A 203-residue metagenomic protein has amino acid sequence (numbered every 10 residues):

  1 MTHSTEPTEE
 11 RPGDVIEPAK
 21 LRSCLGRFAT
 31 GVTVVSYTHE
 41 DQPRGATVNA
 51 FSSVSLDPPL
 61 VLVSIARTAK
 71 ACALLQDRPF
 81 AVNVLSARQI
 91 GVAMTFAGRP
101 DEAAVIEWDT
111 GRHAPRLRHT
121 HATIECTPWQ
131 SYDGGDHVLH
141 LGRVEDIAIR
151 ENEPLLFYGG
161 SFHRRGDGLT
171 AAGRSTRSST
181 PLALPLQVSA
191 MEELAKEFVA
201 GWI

Functional and structural regions predicted by a protein language model:
T2-I203: Basic, polyanion-binding surface patches
